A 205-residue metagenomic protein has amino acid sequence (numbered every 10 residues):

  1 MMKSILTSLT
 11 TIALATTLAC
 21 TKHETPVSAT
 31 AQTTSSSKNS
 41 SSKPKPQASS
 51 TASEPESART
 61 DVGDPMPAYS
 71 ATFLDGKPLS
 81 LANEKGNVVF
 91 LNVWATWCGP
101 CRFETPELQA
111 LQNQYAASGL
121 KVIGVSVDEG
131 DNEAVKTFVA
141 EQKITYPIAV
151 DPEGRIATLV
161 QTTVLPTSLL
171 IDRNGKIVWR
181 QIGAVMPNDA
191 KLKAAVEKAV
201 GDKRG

Functional and structural regions predicted by a protein language model:
M1-A68, K193, G205: N-terminal targeting signals for export/organelle localization
A58-G63, A68-V89, Y115: A short beta-strand-turn-helix
Y69, L79, V93-W94, F138 (+2 more regions): Conserved hydrophobic/aromatic "anchor" residues that stabilize well-ordered secondary structure elements
G86-V89, S118-K121, T145-Y146, R173: Loop/turn elements at helix/coil->beta-strand transitions in domains of secreted/extracellular proteins
N87-V89, V93-W97, V164: Short pre-active-site segment immediately N-terminal to redox-active cysteine/selenocysteine motifs in thiol-based
V89-L91, I123-V125, L169: Conserved hydrophobic packing residues within short motifs/helices of P-loop NTPase cores of ABC-family ATPases
R102-Q142, P152-L159: Structural microenvironment flanking redox-active thiols in thiol-disulfide oxidoreductases
T137-T145, V150-G201: Thiol/disulfide oxidoreductase modules built on the thioredoxin-like
